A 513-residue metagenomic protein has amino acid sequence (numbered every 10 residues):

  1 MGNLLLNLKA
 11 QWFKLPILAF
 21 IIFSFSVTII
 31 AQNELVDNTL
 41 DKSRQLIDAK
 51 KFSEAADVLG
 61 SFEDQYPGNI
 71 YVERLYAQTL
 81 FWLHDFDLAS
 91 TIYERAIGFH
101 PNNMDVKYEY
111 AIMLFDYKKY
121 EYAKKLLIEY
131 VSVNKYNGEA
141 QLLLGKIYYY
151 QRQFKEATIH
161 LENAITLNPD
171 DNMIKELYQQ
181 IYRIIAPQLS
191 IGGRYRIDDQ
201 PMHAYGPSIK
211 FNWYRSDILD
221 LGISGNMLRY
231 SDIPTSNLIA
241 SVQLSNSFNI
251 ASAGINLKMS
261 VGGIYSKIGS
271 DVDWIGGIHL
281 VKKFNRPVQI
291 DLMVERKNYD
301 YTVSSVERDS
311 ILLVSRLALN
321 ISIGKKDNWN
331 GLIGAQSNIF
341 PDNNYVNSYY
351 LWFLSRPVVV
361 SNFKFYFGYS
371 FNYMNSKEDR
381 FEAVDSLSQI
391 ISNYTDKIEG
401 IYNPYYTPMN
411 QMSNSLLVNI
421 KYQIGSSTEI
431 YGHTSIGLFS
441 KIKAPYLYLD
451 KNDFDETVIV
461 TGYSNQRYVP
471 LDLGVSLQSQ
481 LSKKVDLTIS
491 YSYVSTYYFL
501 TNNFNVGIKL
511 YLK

Functional and structural regions predicted by a protein language model:
M1-Q11: N-terminal secretory signal peptides that target proteins for export/translocation
F13-L18: Sec-dependent signal peptide recognition, specifically the positively charged N-region followed immediately by
I29-Q32: Boundary at the C-terminal end of the N-terminal hydrophobic targeting segment
L35, K42, L46, Q78 (+4 more regions): Gram-negative and organellar
L35-G68, L75-Q78, W82-H84: Alpha-helical segment of the N-proximal tetratricopeptide repeat
